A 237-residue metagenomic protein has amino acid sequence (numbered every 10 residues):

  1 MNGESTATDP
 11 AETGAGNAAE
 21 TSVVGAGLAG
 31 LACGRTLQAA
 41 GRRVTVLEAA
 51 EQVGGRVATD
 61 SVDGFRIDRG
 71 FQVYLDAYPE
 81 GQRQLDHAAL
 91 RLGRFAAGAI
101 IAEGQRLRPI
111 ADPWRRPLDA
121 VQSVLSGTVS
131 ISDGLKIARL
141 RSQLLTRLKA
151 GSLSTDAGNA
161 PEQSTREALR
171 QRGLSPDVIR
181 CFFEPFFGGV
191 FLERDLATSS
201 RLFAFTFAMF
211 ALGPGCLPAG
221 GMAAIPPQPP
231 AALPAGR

Functional and structural regions predicted by a protein language model:
M1-T21, A39-A40: Extreme N-terminal leader/targeting segments of oxidoreductases
A19-V46: N-terminal Rossmann-like FAD-binding beta1-loop-alpha1 element of flavoenzymes
Q38-V62: Glycine-rich FAD pyrophosphate-binding loop
V57-A77, R139-L153: Glycine-rich active-site loop/strand segments that organize a redox cofactor
G81-Q82, D86, R91-L196, F207-L212: Mobile amphipathic helical/loop "lid" adjacent to a hydrophobic cofactor/ligand pocket
A204-R237: Helical element adjacent to the flavin cofactor pocket in flavoenzyme catalytic cores
